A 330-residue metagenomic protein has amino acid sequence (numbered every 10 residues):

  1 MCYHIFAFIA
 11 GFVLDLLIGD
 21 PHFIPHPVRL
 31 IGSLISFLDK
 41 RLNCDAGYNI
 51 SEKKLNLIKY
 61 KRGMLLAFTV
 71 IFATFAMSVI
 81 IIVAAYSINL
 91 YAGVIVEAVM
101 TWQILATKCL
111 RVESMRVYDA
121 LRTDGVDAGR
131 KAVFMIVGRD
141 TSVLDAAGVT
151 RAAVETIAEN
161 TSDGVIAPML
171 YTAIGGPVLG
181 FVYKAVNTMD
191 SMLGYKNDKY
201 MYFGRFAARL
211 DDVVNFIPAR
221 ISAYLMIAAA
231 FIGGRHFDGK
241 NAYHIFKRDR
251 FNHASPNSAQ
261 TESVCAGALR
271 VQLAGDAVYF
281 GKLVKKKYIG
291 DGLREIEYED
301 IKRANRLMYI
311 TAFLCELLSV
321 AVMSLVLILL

Functional and structural regions predicted by a protein language model:
M1-F181, V186, G194-L330: Hydrophobic alpha-helical transmembrane segments
